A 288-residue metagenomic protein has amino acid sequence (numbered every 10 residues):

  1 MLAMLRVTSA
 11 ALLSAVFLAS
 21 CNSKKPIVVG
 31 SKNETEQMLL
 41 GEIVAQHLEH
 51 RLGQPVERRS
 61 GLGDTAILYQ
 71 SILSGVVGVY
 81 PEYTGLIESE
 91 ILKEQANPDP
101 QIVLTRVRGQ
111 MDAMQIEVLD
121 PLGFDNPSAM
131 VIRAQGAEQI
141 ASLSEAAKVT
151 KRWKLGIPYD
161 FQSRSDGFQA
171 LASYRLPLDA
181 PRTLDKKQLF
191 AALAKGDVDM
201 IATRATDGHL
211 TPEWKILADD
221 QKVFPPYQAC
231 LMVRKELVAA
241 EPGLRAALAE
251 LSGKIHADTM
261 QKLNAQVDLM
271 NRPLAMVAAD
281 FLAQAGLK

Functional and structural regions predicted by a protein language model:
L18-S20: C-terminal motif of bacterial Sec signal peptides marking the signal peptidase cleavage site
P26-I43, L48, S60-D64, D160: Extracytoplasmic "Venus flytrap"
V44-L52, L143-R182, D280-Q284: Ligand-binding cleft/hinge of the Venus flytrap
E57-Q70, D179-A191: Short helix-initiation/N-cap motifs at beta->coil->alpha
D64-T65, G75-E88, V103-L104, K186 (+3 more regions): Beta->alpha turn/N-cap motifs
I91-L119, D197-V198, H209-P226: Ligand-binding "clamshell"
Q101-L155, G253-A257: A conserved helix-loop-strand patch within extracytoplasmic ligand-binding domains of the periplasmic binding
S128-G136, Q228-E241: A bilobed periplasmic-binding-protein/Venus flytrap-type ligand-binding module shared by bacterial periplasmic
